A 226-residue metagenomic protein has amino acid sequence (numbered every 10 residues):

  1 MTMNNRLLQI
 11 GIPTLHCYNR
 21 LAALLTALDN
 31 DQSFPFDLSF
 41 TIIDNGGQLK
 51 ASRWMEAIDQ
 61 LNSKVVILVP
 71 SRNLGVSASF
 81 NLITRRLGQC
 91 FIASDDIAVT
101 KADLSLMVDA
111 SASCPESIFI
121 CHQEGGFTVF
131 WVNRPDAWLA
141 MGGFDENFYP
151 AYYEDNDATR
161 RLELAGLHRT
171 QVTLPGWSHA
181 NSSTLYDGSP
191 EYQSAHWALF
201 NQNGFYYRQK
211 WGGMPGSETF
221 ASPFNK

Functional and structural regions predicted by a protein language model:
C17-Q32: Short, well-formed alpha-helical segments that are part of the catalytic scaffolds of diverse glycosyltransferases
D37-G47, L68-P70: Short beta-strand/loop segment that forms part of the nucleotide-sugar
I42-M55, D96-A98: A conserved acidic beta->alpha catalytic loop
I58-L74: Conserved donor nucleotide-binding strand/loop of the catalytic core
P70-L87: Glycine-rich, basic loop-to-helix element that forms the pyrophosphate-binding segment of sugar-nucleotide handling
G88-A98: Short beta-strand-to-loop acidic/aromatic patch adjacent to the donor-nucleotide binding site
I97-A98, A102-T128: Conserved donor NDP-sugar-binding/catalytic core segment of glycosyltransferases
N156-K226: C-terminal catalytic/acceptor-binding lobe
